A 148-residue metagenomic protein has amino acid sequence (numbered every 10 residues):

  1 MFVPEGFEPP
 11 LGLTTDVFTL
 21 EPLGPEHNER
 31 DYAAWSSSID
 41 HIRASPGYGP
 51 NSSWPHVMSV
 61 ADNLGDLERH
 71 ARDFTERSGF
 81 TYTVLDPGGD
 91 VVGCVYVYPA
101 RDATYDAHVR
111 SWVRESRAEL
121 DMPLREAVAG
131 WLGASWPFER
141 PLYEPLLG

Functional and structural regions predicted by a protein language model:
M1-R117, A127-G148: GNAT-family acyltransferases
